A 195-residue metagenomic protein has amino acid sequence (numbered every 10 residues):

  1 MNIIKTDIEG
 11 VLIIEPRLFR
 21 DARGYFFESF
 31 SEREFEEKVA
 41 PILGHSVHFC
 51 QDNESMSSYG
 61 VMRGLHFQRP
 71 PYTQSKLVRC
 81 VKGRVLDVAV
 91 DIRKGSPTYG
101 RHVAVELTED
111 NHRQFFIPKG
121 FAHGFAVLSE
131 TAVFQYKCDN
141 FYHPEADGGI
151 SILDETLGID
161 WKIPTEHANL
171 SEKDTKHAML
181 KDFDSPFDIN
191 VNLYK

Functional and structural regions predicted by a protein language model:
M1-D110, T131, C138-K195: Non-catalytic, conserved peripheral segments adjacent to functional cores
L107-T131: Conserved metal-binding segment of the jelly-roll/cupin
